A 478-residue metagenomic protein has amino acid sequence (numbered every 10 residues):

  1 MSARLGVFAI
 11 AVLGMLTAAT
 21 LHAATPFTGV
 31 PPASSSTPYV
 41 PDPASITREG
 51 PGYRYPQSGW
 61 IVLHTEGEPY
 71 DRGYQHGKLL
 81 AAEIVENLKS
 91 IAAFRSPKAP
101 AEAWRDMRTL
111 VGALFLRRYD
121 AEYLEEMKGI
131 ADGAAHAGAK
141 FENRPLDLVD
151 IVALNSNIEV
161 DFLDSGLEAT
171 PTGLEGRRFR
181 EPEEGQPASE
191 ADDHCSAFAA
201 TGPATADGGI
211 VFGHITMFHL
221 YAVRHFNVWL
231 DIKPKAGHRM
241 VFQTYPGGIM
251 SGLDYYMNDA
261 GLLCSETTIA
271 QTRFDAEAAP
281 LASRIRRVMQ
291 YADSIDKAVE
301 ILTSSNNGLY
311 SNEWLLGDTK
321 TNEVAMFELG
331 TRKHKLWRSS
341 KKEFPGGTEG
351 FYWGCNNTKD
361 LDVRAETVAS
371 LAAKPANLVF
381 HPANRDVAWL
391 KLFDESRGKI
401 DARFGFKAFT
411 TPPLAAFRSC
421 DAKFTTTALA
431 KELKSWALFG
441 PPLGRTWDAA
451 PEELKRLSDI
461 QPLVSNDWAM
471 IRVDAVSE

Functional and structural regions predicted by a protein language model:
M1-R4: N-terminal secretory signal peptides that target proteins for export/translocation
V7-T20: Bacterial N-terminal signal peptides
T25-C195, P203, D207, Y221 (+1 more regions): C-terminus-biased signal that marks the final domain/tail of proteins
A113, D192-D193, G209-T216, L220-W229 (+3 more regions): Extended, regular secondary-structure scaffolds
E183-A188, F198-A200, Q243-P246, M250-D254 (+2 more regions): Catalytic micro-motifs at enzyme active sites that drive phosphoryl/nucleotidyl and oxygen chemistry
G209-G213, F218-Y256: Carboxylate/His-rich catalytic cores and anion/metal-binding grooves
L230-F242, C264, T268-Y310: Compact, glycine/acidic-enriched structural inserts
T244-Y255, A260-S265, I269-Q271, E300-I301 (+2 more regions): Structured soluble/peripheral alpha/beta segments that form catalytic or ligand/cofactor-binding pockets
